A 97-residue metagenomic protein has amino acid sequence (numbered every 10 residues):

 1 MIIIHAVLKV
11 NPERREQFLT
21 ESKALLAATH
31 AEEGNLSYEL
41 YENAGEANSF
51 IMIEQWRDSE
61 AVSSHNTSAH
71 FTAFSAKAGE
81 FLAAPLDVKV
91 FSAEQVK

Functional and structural regions predicted by a protein language model:
I2, L40-N48, A76-K97: Glycine-rich beta-strand-turn "strand-cap" elements at beta-sheet edges
I2-L8, E39-N66: Short, well-ordered beta-strand segments in beta-rich or mixed alpha/beta enzyme and ligand-binding folds
V10-R14: Short, surface-exposed ligand-recognition loops at beta-strand->loop->(often short) alpha-helix junctions that present
T20, A24-S37, Q55-K89: An amphipathic, aromatic/His-enriched active-site/gating alpha helix that lines ligand/cofactor pockets
